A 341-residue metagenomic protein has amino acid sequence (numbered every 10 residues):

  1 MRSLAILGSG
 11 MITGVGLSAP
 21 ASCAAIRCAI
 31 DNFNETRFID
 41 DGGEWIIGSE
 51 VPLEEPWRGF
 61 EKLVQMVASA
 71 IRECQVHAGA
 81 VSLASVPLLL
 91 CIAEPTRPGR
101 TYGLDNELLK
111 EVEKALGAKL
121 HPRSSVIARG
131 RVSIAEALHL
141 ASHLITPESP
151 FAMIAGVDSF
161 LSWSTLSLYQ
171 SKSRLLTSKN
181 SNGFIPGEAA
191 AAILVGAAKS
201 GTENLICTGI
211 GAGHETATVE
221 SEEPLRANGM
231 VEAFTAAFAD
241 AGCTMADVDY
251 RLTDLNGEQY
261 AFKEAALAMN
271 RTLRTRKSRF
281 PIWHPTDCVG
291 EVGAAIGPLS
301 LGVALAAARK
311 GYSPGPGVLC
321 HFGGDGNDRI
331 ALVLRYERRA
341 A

Functional and structural regions predicted by a protein language model:
S3-T13, L17-G48, K172-C243, G326 (+1 more regions): Condensing-enzyme catalytic core mediating Claisen C-C bond formation in acyl metabolism
A5-I6, I30-S125, F151, C243-R274: Conserved beta-ketoacyl condensing-enzyme motif
L89-I92, A128, A152-D158, C320-G323: Short beta-strand segments
P98-D105, L138, W163-L166: Short, conserved acidic/polar surface loops in the N-terminal third of protein domains
T101, S125-E148, F184-N204, E215-V231 (+1 more regions): Claisen-condensing/thiolase-fold acyl-transfer catalytic domains that form or cleave C-C bonds in fatty acid
N106-K119, G156-S173, E203, A266-I282: Acidic-glycine-rich active-site phosphate/pyrophosphate-binding loop
P122-R131, A155-D158, T208: Short, surface-exposed recognition loops or helix-turn segments adjacent to catalytic cores
E148, S159, S178-N182: Conserved, well-structured core segments that form the ligand-binding/active-site neighborhood of functional domains
